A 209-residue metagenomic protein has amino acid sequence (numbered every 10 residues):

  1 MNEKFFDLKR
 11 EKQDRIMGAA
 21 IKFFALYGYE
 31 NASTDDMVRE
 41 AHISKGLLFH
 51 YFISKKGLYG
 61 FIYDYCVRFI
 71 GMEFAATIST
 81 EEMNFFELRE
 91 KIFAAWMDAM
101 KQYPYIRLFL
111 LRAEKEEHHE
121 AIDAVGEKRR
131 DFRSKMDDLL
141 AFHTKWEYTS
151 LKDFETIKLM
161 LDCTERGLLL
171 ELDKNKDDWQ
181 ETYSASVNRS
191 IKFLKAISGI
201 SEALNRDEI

Functional and structural regions predicted by a protein language model:
M1-R10, E202-I209: N-terminal intrinsically disordered/low-complexity leader segments
R15, F23-G57, F61: Helix-turn-helix
L26-E30, E81, Y103: Short coil/turn segments at alpha/beta junctions that flank glycine-rich nucleotide-binding fingerprints
R68-S79, M83, D98, H119-W146 (+3 more regions): Amphipathic alpha-helical packing segments from all-alpha helical-bundle domains
F86-R112, D137, K158-D162, I200-A203: Helical hydrophobic small-molecule/effector-binding pocket
M100-D123, L170-K174: Amphipathic alpha-helical segments used for helix-helix packing
L108-L111, H143-K192, S201-I209: Hydrophobic/aromatic-rich alpha-helical bundle segments in the mid-to-C-terminal region
